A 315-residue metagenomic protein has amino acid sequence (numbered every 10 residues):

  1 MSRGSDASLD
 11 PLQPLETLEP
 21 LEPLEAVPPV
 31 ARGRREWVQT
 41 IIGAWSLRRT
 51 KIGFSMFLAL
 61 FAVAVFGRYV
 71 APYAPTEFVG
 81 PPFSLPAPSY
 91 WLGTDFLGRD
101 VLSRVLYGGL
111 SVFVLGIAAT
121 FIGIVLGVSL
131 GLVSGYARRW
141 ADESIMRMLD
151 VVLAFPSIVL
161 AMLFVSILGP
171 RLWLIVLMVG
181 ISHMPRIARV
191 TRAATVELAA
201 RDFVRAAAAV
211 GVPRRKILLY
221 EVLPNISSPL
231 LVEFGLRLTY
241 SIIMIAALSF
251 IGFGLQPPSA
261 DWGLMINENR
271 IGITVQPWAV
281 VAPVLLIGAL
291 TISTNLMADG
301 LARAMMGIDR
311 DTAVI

Functional and structural regions predicted by a protein language model:
R3, P29-P72, T76, M148: N-terminal signal-anchor/first transmembrane alpha helix
R3-G4, D10-L12, S55, V63-L97 (+1 more regions): Hydrophobic alpha-helical transmembrane segments of membrane transport/permease proteins and related membrane-embedded
W91, D95, V101, V125 (+2 more regions): Generic hydrophobic transmembrane alpha-helix motif, especially the helices
V101-Y136, L290: Transmembrane alpha-helix signature in integral membrane proteins
L110-L126, R215-A247, T294: Transmembrane alpha-helices
E143, V190-I226, R303: Short cytoplasmic-facing helical segments at TM-TM junctions of multi-pass membrane proteins
L153, F164-I167, V179, A193-T195 (+2 more regions): Glycine-rich helix-loop "coupling/hinge" segments at transmembrane-helix boundaries in multipass transporters
V179-S182, S228-L236, P277-I315: C-terminal transmembrane helix and the adjacent membrane-cytosol boundary/short C-terminal tail of inner/organellar
